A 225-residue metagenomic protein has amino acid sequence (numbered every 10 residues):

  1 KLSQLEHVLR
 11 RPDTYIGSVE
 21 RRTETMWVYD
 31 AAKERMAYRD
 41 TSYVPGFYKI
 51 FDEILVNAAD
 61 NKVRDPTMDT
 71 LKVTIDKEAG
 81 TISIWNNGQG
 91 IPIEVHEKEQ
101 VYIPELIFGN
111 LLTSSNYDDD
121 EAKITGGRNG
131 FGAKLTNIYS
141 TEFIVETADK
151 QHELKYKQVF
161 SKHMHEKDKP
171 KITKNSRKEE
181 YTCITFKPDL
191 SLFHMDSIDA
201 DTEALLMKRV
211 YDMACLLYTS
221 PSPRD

Functional and structural regions predicted by a protein language model:
K1-S42, H96-I124: P-loop NTPase nucleotide-binding/switch module
L9-P12, I16-E20, E24-T25, K33-P45 (+6 more regions): N-terminal assembly/transducer modules of large multi-domain enzymes, emphasizing dimerization/partner-binding
K49-I54, L106, K134-I138: Short amphipathic alpha-helical face segments that pack within enzyme cores and frequently flank/anchor catalytic
L55-A59, V63, D76, L112 (+1 more regions): Generic short alpha-helical segment signal, independent of protein family or function, capturing local helix propensity
R64-P66, Q151: A cross-taxa feature marking solvent-exposed loop/turn segments within ectodomains of secreted and single-pass membrane
D69-T74: A conserved short beta-strand within the histidine kinase catalytic ATPase domain
E78-I103, S114-S220: GHKL-type ATPase core
